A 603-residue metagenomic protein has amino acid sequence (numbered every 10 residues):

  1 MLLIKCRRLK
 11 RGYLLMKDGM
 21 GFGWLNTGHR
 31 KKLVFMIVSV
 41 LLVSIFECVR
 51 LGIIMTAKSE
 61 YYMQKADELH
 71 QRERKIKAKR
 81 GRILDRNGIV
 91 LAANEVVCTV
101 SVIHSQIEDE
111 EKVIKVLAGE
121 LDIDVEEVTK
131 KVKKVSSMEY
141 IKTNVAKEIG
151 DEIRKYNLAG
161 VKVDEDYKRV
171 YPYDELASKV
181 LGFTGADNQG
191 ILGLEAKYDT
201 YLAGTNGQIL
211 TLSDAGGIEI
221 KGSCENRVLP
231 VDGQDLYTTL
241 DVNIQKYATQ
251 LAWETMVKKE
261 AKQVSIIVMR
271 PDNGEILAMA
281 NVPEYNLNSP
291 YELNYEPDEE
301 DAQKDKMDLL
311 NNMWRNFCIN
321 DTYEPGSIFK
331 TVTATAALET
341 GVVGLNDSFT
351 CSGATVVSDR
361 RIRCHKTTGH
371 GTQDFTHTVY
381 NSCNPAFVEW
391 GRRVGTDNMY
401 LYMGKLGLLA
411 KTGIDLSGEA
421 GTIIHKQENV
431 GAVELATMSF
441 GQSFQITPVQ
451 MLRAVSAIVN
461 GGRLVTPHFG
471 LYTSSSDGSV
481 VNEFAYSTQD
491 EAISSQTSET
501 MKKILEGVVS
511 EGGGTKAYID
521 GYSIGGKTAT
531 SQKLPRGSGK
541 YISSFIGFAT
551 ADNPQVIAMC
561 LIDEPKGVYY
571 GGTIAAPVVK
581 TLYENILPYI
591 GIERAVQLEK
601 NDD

Functional and structural regions predicted by a protein language model:
L2-P297, T322, D397-G407, A517-Y518 (+3 more regions): Periplasmic/cell-envelope proteins involved in peptidoglycan metabolism and beta-lactam response
L2-Y13, A92, D214-E219, S223-E225 (+5 more regions): Beta-lactam-recognizing serine transpeptidase/beta-lactamase-like catalytic domain environment
